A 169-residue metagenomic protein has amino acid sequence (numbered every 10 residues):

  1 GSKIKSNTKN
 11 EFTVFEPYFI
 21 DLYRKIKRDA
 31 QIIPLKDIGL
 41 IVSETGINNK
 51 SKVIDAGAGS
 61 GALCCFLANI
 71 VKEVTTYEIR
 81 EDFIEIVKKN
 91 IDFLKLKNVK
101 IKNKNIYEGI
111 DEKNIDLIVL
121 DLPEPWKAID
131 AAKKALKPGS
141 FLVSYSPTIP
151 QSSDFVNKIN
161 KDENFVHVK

Functional and structural regions predicted by a protein language model:
G1-E16: N-terminal auxiliary segments of SAM/dcSAM-dependent transferases
K25-I38, I47: Conserved SAM-binding loop and adjacent beta-strand
P34, G59-S60: Conserved SAM/SAH-binding loop
N48-G59: Conserved class I S-adenosyl-L-methionine
S60-V71: Conserved SAM-binding loop of SAM-dependent methyltransferases across substrates and taxa, primarily the Class I
K72-Y77, L142: Short beta-strand element of Class I
Y77-P125: S-adenosyl-L-methionine
W126-K169: C-terminal substrate-binding/active-site "lid" region of AdoMet-derived donor-dependent transferases
